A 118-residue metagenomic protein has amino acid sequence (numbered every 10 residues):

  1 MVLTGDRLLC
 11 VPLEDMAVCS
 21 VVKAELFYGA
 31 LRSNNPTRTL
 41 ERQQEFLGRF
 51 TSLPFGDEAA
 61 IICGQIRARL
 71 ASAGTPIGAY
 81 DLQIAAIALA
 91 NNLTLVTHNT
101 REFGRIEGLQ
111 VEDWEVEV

Functional and structural regions predicted by a protein language model:
M1-C19, Y28-E45, S72, E117-V118: Short, well-structured N-terminal submotif of metal-dependent ribonuclease cores
T4, G29, C63, I106 (+1 more regions): Residues that scaffold the ATP/ADP-binding catalytic core of kinase and kinase-like folds
F50-V96: Active-site neighborhoods of divalent-metal-dependent phosphate/nucleic-acid chemistry enzymes
A85, L89-V118: Acidic, PIN/NYN-like endoribonuclease modules and their adjacent C-terminal/linker elements
